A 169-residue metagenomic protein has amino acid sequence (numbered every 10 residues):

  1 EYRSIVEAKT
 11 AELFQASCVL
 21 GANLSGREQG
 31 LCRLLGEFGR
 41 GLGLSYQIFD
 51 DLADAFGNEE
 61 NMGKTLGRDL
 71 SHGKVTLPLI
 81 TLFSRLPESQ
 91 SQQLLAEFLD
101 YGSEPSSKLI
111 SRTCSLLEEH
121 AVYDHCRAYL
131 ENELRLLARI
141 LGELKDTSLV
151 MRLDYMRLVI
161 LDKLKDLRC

Functional and structural regions predicted by a protein language model:
E1-C169: All-alpha prenyltransferase/terpene-synthase fold signal
